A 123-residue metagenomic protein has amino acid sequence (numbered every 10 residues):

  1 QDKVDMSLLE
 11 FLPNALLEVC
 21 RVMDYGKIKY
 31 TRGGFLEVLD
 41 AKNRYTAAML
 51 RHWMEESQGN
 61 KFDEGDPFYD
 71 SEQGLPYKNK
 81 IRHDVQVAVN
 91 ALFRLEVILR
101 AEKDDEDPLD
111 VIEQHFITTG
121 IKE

Functional and structural regions predicted by a protein language model:
Q1-E123: Intrinsically disordered, low-complexity regulatory regions that flank transcription factor DNA-binding cores
